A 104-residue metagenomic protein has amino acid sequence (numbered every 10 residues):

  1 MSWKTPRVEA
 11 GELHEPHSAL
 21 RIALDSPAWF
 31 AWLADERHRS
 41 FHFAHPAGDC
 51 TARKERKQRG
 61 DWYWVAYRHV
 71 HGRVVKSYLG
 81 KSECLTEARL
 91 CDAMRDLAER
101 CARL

Functional and structural regions predicted by a protein language model:
S2-E15: A structured, charge-rich N-terminal accessory region that forms the first stable segment of a protein and links
W3, H17-R21, F30-G80: Short, Arg/Lys-rich segments that mark the N-terminal edge of DNA/RNA- and chromatin-recognition modules
E83-A93: Short, surface-exposed linear segments at secondary-structure transitions and domain or protein termini
C91-L104: Short, solvent-exposed cationic patches
